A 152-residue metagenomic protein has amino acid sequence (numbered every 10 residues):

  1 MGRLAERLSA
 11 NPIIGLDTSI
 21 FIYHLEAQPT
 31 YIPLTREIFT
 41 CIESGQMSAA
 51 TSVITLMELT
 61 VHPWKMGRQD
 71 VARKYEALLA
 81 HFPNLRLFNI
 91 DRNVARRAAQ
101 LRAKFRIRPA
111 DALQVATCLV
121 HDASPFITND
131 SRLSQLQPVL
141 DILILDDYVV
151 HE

Functional and structural regions predicted by a protein language model:
M1-T51, W64-A77, S131, L143-E152: Short, well-structured N-terminal submotif of metal-dependent ribonuclease cores
G2-S9, L85-N129: Active-site neighborhoods of divalent-metal-dependent phosphate/nucleic-acid chemistry enzymes
I20, T55, V94, Q114 (+1 more regions): Alpha-helix capping/helix-boundary segments
Y23-L25, H62, A98, L136: Residues that scaffold the ATP/ADP-binding catalytic core of kinase and kinase-like folds
L25-A27, L119, P138: Short, function-defining helix-loop hinge/capping sites that tune catalysis or transport
H62-P63, D122, Q137-D141: Short secondary-structure transition/capping segments
Y75-R97, A103-F105, A110, S134-E152: Short acidic, glycine/proline-enriched helix-loop-strand junctions
